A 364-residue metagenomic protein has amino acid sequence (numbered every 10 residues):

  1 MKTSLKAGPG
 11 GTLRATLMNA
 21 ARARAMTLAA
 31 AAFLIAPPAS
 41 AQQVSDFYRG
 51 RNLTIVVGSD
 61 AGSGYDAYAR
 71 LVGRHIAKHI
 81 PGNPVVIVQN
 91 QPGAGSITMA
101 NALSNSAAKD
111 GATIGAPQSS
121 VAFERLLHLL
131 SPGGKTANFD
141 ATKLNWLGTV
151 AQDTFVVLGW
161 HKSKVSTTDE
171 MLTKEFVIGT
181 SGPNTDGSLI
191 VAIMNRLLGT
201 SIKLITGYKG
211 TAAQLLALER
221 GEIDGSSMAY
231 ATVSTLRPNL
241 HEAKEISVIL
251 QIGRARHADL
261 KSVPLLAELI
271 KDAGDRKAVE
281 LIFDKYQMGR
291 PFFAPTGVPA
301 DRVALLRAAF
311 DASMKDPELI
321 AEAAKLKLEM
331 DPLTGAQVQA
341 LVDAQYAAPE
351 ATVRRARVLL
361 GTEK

Functional and structural regions predicted by a protein language model:
M1-A21: N-terminal secretory signal peptides that target proteins for export/translocation
N19, T173, A312-D316: Polar helix-capping/helix-linker motif
R24-A36: Bacterial N-terminal signal peptides
P37-A41: Sec/Tat signal peptide C-region and signal peptidase I cleavage site
Q42-G289, L360-T362: Conserved hydrophobic/amphipathic secondary-structure segments that form or flank ligand- or partner-binding grooves
R49-L53, A243-E245, I249, L269-D272 (+1 more regions): An extracytoplasmic/periplasmic, membrane-proximal ligand-sensing/linker region
Q89, P295-T296: Surface-exposed loop and edge beta-strand positions of immunoglobulin-like domains
G289-P295: A short beta-strand structural signal in non-transmembrane regions
